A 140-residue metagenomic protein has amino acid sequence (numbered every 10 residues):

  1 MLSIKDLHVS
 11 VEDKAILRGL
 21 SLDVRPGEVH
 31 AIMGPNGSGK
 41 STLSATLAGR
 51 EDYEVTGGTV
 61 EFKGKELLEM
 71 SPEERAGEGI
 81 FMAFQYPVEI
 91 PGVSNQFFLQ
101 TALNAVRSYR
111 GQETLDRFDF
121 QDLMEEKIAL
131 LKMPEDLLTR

Functional and structural regions predicted by a protein language model:
L2-I4, L17: Conserved structural motif at the start of ABC-family nucleotide-binding domains
K14-L17, E74: Short coil-to-beta microelement around the adenine-binding A-loop and adjacent beta1/P-loop entry of ABC ATPase
M33-P35: The feature captures the beta-strand-to-loop junction immediately N-terminal to the Walker
A48: Helix-to-loop junction immediately C-terminal to a conserved catalytic motif
T59-R75: ABC ATPase NBD Q-loop/coupling interface
V88-R140: ABC-family P-loop ATPase nucleotide-binding domains
